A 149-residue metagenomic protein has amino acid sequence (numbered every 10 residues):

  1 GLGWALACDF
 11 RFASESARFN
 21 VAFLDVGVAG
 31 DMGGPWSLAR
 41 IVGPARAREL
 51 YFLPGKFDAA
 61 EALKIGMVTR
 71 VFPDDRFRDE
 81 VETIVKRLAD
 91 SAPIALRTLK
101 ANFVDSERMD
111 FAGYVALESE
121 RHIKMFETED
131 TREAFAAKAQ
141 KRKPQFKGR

Functional and structural regions predicted by a protein language model:
G1-L96, E120, E127-T128, E133-A136 (+2 more regions): Crotonase-fold acyl-CoA enzyme core
N102-S106: A short, charged, Gly/Pro-tolerant segment at domain boundaries
D110-V115: Short beta-strand->loop
